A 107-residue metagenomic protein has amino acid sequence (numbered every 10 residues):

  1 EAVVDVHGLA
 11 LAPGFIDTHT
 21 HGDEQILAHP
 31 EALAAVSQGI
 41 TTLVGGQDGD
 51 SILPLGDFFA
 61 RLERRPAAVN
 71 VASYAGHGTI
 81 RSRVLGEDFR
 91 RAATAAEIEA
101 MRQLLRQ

Functional and structural regions predicted by a protein language model:
E1, T18-T20, G46-S51: Short linear motifs at secondary-structure transitions and domain/linker junctions
E1-G14: Histidine-rich, glycine-flanked metal-binding segment
V6-L9, A28-Q107: Divalent-metal coordination cores built from histidine and acidic residues
G14-E24: Metallo-beta-lactamase
